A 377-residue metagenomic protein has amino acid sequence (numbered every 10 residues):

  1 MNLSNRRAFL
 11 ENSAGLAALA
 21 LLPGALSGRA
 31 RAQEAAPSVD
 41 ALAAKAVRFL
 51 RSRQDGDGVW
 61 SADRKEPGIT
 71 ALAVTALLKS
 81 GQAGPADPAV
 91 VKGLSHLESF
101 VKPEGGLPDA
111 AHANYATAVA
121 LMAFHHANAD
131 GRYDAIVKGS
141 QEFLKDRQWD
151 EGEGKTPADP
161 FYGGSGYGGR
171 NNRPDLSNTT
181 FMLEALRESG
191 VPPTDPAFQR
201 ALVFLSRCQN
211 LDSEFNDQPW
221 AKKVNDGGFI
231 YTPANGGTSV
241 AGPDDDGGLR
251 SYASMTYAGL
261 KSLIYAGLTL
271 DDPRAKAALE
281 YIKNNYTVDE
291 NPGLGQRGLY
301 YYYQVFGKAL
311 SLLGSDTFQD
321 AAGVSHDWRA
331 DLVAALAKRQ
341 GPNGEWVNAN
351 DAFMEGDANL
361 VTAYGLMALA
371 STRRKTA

Functional and structural regions predicted by a protein language model:
N2, A8-R29: N-terminal export signals
R6-R7, Q148: Short, cationic motifs built from Arg/Lys/His that form the positively charged side of catalytic pockets
G24-Q54: C-terminal segment of N-terminal export signals and the immediately downstream linker at the start of the mature
Q33-K45, V59-A89, G106-E142, D146-A334 (+1 more regions): An alpha-helical repeat/solenoid feature that recognizes helix-turn-helix modules
V90-L94, E98-P103, A118: All-alpha RGS (Regulator of G-protein Signaling) helical domain and cognate RGS-like helical scaffolds
